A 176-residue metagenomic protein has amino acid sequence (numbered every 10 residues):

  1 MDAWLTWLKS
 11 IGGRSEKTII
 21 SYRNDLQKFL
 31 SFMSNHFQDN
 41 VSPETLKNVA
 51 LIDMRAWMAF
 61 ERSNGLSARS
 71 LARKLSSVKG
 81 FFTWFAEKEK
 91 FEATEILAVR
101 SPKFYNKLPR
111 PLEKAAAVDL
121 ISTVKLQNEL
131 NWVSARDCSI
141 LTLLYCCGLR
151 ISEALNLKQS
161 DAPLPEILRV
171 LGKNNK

Functional and structural regions predicted by a protein language model:
M1-K176: Conserved catalytic core of the tyrosine transesterase superfamily
